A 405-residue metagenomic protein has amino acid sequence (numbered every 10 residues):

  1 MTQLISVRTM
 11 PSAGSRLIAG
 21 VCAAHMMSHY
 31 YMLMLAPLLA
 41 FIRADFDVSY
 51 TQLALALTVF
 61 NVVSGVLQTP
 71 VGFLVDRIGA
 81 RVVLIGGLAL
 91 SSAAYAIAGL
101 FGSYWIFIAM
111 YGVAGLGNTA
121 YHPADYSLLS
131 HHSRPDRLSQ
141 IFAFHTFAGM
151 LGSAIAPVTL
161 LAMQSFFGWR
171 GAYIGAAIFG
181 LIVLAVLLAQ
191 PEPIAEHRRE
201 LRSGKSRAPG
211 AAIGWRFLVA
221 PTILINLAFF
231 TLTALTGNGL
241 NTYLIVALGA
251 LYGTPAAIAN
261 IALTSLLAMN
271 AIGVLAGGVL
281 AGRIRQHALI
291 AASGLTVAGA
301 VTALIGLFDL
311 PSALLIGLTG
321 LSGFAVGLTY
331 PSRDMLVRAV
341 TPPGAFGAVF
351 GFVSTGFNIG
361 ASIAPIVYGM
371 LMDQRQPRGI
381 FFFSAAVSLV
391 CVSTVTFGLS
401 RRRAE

Functional and structural regions predicted by a protein language model:
T2-S12, I194-N226: Juxtamembrane intracellular "pre-TM" segments in multi-pass secondary transporters
L33, N61-T69, S153-A154, L267-L275 (+1 more regions): Residue-level signature of mid-helix packing/kink "hotspots" within the transmembrane helices of 12-pass Major
L35-A36, P221-L267, A271: Extracytoplasmic gate region of multi-pass secondary transporters
V66-G102: Conserved MFS/SLC helix-loop-helix module at the cytosolic interface between two early adjacent transmembrane helices
L67-G79, V274-Q286, M372-D373: Helix-to-loop junctions at the C-terminal end of transmembrane segments in multipass secondary transporters
R77-G87, R283-L295: Cytoplasmic membrane-interface "Motif A"-like loop-to-helix N-cap segments of 12-TM Major Facilitator Superfamily
M110-A148: Cytoplasmic helix-loop-helix junction between adjacent transmembrane helices in 12-TM secondary transporters
H145-P193: Helix-loop-helix hairpin linking two adjacent transmembrane segments in secondary transporters
